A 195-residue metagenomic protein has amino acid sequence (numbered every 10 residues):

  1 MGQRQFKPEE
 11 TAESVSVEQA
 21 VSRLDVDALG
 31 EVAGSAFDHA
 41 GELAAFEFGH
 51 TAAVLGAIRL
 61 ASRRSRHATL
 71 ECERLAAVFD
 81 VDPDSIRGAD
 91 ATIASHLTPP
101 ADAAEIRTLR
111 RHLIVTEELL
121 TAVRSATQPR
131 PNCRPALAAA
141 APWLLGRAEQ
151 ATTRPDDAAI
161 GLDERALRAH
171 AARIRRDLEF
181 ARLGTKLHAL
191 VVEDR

Functional and structural regions predicted by a protein language model:
M1-R195: Non-catalytic, interaction-prone regions of core transcription and DNA-replication machinery
